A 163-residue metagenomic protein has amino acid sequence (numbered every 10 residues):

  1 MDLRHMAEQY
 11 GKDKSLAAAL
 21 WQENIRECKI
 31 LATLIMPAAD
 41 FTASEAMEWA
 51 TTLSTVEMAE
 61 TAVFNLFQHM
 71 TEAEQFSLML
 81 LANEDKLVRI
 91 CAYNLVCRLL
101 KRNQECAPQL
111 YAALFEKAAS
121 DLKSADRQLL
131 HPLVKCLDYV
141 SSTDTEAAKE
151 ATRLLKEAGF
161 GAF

Functional and structural regions predicted by a protein language model:
M1-F163: Alpha-helical scaffold domains
